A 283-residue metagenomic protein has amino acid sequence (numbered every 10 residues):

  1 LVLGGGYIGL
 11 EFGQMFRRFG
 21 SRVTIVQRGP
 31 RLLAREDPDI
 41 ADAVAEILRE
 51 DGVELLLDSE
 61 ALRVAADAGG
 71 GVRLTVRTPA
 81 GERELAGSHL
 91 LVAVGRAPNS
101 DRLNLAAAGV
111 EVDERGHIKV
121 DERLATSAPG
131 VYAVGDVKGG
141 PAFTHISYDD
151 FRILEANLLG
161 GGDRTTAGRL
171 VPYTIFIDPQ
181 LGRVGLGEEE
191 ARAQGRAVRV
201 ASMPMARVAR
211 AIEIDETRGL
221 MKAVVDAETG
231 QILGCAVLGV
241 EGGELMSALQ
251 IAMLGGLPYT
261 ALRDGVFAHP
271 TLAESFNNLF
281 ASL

Functional and structural regions predicted by a protein language model:
L3-G6, D136: Glycine-rich Rossmann-fold phosphate-binding loop(s) that bind the pyrophosphate of adenine dinucleotide cofactors
Y7-G81, P141-Y148, A156-E190: Rossmann-like dinucleotide-binding cores of NAD(P)H-dependent redox enzymes
G9-F12, S100, L245: Short glycine/serine/threonine-rich phosphate/pyrophosphate-binding segments that cradle anionic phosphate groups
E84-G160: FAD-site-proximal beta/loop scaffold in flavoenzymes
E111-E114, G161-P172, R196-A201: A short alpha-helix-loop-beta-strand transition element characteristic of N-terminal alpha/beta dinucleotide-binding
L159-G160, F176-L283: Flexible, glycine-rich terminal cap/loop adjacent to redox cofactors in electron-transfer oxidoreductases
